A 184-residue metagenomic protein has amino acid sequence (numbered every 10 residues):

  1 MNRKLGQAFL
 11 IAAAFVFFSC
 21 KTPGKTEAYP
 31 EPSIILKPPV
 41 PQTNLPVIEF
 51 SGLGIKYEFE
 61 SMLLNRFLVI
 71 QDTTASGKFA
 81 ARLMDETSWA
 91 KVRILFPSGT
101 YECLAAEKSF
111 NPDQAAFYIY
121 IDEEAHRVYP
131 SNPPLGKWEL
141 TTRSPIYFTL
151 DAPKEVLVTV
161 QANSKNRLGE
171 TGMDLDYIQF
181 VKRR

Functional and structural regions predicted by a protein language model:
M1-F9: Bacterial N-terminal signal peptides that target proteins for export
A12-F15: Short, linear, compositionally biased motifs with a strong N-terminal bias
F17-S19: C-terminal motif of bacterial Sec signal peptides marking the signal peptidase cleavage site
K21-R184: Extracytoplasmic
